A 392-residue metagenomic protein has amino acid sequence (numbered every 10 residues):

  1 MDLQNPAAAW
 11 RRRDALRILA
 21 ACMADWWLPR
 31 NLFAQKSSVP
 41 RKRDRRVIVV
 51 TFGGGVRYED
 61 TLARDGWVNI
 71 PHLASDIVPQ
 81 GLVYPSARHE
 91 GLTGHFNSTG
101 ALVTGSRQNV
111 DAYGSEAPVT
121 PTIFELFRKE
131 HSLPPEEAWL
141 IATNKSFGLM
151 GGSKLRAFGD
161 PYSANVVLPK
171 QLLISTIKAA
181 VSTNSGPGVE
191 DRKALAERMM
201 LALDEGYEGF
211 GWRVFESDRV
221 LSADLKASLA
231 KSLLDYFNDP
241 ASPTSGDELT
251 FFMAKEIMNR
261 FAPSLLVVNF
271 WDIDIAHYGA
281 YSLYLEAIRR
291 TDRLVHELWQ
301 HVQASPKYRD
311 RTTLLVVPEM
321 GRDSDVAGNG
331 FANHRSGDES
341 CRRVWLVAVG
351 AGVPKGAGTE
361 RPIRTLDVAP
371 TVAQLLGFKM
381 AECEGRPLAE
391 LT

Functional and structural regions predicted by a protein language model:
M1-W10: N-terminal secretory signal peptides
W10-L28, L32: N-terminal export leaders
W26-Q80: Active-site-proximal N-terminal segment of extracellular/periplasmic enzymes that hydrolyze or transfer
V47-V49, L283, R290-A332, V372: Metal-dependent active-site segment of extracytoplasmic phospho-/sulfohydrolases and closely related
Y58, R64, G152-K154, A227-N238 (+1 more regions): Active-site His/acidic residue clusters
D60-H95, E137-W139, T359: Short, structured active-site-proximal loop/turn typified by the sulfatase FGly-forming signature C/S-X-P-X-R
N97-T104, N333-L376: Substrate-binding rim/cap in mid-to-C-terminal beta-strand-loop elements of soluble/periplasmic
F124-K129, R361-A389: Non-catalytic, well-ordered alpha-helical segments in soluble enzyme domains
